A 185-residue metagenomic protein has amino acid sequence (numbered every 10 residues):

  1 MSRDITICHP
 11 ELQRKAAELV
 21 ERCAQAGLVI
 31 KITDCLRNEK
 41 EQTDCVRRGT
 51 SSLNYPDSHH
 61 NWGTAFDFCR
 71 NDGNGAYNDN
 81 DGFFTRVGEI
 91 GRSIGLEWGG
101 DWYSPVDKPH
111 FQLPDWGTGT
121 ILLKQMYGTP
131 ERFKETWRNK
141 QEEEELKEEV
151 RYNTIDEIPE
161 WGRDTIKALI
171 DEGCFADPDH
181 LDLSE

Functional and structural regions predicted by a protein language model:
M1-K31: Active-site acidic/histidine clusters and adjacent loop/turn architecture that either coordinate catalytic ions
M1-P10, D72-N80, T154: Second-shell loop/turn segments in exported
L12-L19, E41, F83, V87 (+2 more regions): Stable alpha-helical elements in mature extracytoplasmic
V20-T50: Extended, low-complexity, intrinsically disordered C-terminal regulatory tails of eukaryotic serine/threonine kinases
L28-L36, L96-P105, P178-H180: Surface-exposed patches in mature extracellular/periplasmic domains of secreted proteins
L53-E144: Catalytic cores and adjacent binding grooves of peptidoglycan-active enzymes
Q141-E185: N-terminal propeptides
